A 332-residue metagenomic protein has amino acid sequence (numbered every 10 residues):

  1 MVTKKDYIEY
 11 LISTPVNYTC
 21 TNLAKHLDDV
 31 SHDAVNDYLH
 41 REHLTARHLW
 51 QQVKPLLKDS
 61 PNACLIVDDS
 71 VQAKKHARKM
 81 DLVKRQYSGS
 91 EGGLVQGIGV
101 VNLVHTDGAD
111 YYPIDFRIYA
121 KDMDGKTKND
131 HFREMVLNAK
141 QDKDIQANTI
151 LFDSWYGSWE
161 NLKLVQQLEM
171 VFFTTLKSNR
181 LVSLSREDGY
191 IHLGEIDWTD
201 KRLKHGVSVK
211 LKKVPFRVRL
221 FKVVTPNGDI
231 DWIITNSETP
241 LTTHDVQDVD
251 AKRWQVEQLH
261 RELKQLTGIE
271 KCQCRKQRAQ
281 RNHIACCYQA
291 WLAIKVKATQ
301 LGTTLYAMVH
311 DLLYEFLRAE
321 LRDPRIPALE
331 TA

Functional and structural regions predicted by a protein language model:
M1-T45: Gly/serine-rich nucleotide phosphate-binding loop at the start of the catalytic core of nucleotide/ADP-ribose-handling
K4, E9-V16, P61, H76-R78 (+1 more regions): Single, function-defining residue in the core of a domain
I12, A24, Y38, E42 (+3 more regions): Short secondary-structure transition/capping motifs
V30-D33, D68, D153, E257: Residue-level detector of functionally special positions within alpha-helical transmembrane segments of multi-pass
V35-D37, L49-V53, K58, N129-M135 (+1 more regions): Hydrophobic, well-ordered secondary-structure segments that either form specific early membrane-associated helices used
H40-G108: Active-site-proximal, Lys/Arg-enriched surface segment that forms a nucleic-acid-binding/basic interface patch
